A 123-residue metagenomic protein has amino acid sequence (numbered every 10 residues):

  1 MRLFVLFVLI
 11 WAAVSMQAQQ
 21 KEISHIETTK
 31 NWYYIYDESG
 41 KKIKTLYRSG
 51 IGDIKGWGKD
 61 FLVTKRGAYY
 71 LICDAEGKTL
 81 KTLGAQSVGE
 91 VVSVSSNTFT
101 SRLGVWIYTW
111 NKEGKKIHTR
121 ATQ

Functional and structural regions predicted by a protein language model:
L3-V14: Sec-dependent N-terminal signal peptides
V14-Q20: Sec/Tat signal peptide C-region and signal peptidase I cleavage site
Q20-T28, Y33-Y34, W57-R66, Y70-L71 (+2 more regions): Short beta-strand elements that form the blades of beta-propeller/WD-repeat-like and other beta-sheet-rich scaffold
I26-I51: N-terminal targeting signals for Sec/Tat export/insertion, comprising classic cleavable signal peptides
D37, C73-D74, W110-N111: Structural recognition of the beta-propeller blade-terminating site
G40-I43, G77-L80, E113-I117: Residue-level signal for glycine
R48-I54, L80, A85-E90, T122-Q123: Short coil/turn segments at the loop-to-beta-strand junctions that recur within blades of beta-propeller repeat folds
V105-Q123: Blade-level signature of beta-propeller repeat domains, shared across WD40, Kelch, NHL, RCC1 and BNR/Asp-box propellers
